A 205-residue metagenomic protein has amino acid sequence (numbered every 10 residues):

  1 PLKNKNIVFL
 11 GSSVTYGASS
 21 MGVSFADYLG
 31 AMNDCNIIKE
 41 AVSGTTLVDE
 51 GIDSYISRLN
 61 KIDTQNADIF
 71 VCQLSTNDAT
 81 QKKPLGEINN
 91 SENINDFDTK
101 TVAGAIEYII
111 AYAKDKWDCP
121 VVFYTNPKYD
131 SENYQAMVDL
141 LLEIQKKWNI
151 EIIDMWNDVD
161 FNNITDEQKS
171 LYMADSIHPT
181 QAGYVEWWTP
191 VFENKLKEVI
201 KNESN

Functional and structural regions predicted by a protein language model:
P1-L10, V14-M21, G30-A31, D63-D68 (+3 more regions): N-terminal secretory targeting modules
K5-V8, V14-T99: Conserved SGNH/GDSL esterase-like catalytic core that processes O-acyl groups on lipids and polysaccharides
N33, K116-W117, W148: Helix C-cap/helix->beta junction micro-motif
K39-V42, V121-T125, S204: Surface-exposed patches in mature extracellular/periplasmic domains of secreted proteins
Q73-N77, E107-L141: Active-site segments of SGNH/GDSL-like serine hydrolases that catalyze O-acetyl group transfer/hydrolysis on lipids
V102, I106: Aromatic/hydrophobic pocket-lining residues that form the small-molecule binding cavity in soluble enzyme cores
N126-N205: Catalytic His-Asp segment of secreted/periplasmic serine-dependent ester chemistry enzymes
